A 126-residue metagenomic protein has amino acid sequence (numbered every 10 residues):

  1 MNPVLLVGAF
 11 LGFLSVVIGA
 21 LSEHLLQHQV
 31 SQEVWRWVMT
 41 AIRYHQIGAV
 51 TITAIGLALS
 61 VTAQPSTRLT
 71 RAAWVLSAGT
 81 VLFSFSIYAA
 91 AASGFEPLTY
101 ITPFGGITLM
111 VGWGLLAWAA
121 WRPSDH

Functional and structural regions predicted by a protein language model:
M1-H126: Polytopic transmembrane helical bundles with strong interfacial aromatic enrichment
